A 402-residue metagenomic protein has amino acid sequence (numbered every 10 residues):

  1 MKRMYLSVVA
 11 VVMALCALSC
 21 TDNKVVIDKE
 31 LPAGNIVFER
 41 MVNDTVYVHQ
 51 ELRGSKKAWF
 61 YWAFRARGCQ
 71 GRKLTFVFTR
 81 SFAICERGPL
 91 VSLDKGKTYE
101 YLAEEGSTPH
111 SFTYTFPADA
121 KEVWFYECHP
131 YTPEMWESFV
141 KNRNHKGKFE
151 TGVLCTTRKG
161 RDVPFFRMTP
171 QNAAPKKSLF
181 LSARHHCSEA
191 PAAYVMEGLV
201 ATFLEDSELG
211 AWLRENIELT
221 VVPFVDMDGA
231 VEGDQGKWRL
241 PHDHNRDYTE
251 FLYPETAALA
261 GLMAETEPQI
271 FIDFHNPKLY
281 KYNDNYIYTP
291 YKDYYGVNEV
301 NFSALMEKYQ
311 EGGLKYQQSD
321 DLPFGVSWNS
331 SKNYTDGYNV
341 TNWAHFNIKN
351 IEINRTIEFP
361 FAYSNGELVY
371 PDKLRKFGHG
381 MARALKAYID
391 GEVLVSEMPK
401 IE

Functional and structural regions predicted by a protein language model:
M1-K24: Bacterial Sec-dependent N-terminal signal peptides
T21-D119, V123: Extreme N-terminal flexible tails
Q70-R72, F82-I84, A118-A120, Y131 (+3 more regions): Residues that cap or initiate secondary-structure elements
I84-L90, M135-S138, P175-K176: A short, polar/proline- and glycine-enriched secondary-structure boundary/capping micro-motif
E105-K148, G152, A173: Extended acidic/polar, glycine-enriched regions that form or flank non-catalytic beta-rich accessory modules
E150-T169, A173-V340, H345-N347, I351-N365: Active-site/substrate-binding loop(s) of hydrolase catalytic cores
S364-E402: His/Asp/Glu-rich mid-to-C-terminal helical/loop segments that flank catalytic regions of hydrolases
